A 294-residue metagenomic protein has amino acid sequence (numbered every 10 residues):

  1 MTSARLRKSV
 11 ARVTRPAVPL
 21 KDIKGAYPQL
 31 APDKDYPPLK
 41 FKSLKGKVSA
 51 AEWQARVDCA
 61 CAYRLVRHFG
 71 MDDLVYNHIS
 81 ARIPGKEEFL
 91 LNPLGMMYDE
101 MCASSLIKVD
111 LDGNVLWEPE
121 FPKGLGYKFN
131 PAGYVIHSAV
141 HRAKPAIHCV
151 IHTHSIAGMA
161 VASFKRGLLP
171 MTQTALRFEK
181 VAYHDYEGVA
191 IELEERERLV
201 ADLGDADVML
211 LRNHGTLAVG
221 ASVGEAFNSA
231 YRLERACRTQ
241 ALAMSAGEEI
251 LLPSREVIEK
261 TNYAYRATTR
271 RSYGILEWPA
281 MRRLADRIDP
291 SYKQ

Functional and structural regions predicted by a protein language model:
R5-C59, D207-L210, G215-Q294: A conserved C-terminal secondary-structure "cap"
S49, R56-I151, G158-L169, T174: An anion-binding catalytic pocket shared by soluble metabolic enzymes
A81, V140, H154, L199 (+2 more regions): Divalent metal-coordination and catalytic microenvironments
P131, Y186-A190, E194, L217-G224 (+1 more regions): A short glycine-/small-residue-rich loop at the edge of a beta-strand within enzyme catalytic domains
H137, R196-V200, V223, F227-A230: A general structural signal for well-ordered alpha-helical packing
R142-P145, R166, A201-G204, R232-R235: Short, intrinsically disordered, mixed-charge
P145-A146, L176-E179, D202-A206, L210-N213: Short gly/pro-enriched beta-turn/loop segments at secondary-structure junctions
T153-V200: Class I SAM-dependent methyltransferase SAM-binding "motif I" and its flanking Rossmann-like core
